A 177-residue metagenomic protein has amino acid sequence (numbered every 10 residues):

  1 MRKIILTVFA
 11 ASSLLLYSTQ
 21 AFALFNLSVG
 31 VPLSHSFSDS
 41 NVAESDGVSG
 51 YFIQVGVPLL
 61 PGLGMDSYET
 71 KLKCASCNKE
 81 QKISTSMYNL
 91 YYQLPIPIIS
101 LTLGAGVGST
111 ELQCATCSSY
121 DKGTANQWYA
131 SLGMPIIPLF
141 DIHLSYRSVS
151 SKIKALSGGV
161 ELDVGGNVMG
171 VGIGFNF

Functional and structural regions predicted by a protein language model:
M1-I4: Positively charged n-region of N-terminal signal peptides that target proteins for export
L6, A10, L14-L15: Hydrophobic helical h-region of N-terminal Sec-dependent signal peptides in bacterial secretory/periplasmic proteins
A21-C77, S86, L90, P97-I99 (+2 more regions): Short glycine/proline- and aromatic-enriched beta-strand/turn motifs that initiate or cap beta-hairpins
D39-A43, C74-K82, C114-Y120, K154-L162: Extracellular loop and loop/strand-boundary signature of outer-membrane beta-barrel proteins
S45-Y51, K82-Y88, K122-W128, P138 (+1 more regions): Residues that define the transmembrane beta-barrel architecture of outer-membrane proteins
K71, W128, M134-F177: Predominantly the C-terminal beta-signal and adjacent terminal strand-loop region of outer-membrane beta-barrel
Y92-S131, P135: Surface-exposed, polar helix/loop patches in the mature regions of secreted/periplasmic/lumenal proteins that form
